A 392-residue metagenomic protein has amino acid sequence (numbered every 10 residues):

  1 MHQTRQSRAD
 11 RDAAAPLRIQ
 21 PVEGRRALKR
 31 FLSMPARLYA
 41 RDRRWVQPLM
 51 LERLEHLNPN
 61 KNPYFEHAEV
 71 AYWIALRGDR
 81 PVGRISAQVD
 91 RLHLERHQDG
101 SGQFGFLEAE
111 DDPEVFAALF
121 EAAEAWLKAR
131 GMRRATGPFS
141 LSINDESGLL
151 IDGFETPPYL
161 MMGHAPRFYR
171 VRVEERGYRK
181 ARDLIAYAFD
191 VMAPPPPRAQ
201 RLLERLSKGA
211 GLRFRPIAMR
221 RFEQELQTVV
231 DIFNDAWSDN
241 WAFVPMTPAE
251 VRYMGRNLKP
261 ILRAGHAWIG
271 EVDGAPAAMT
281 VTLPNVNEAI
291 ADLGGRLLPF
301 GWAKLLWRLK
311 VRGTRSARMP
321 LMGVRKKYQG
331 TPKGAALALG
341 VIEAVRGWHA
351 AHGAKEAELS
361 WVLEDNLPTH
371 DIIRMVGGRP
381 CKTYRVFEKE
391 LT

Functional and structural regions predicted by a protein language model:
H2-T4, D12-E55, E124: TRNA-binding/sensing appendages of the translation machinery
Q3-A14, G163-A242, H266: Acyltransferase donor/substrate-recognition loop-hinge adjacent to the catalytic core
P16-L17, F189-M192, E388-T392: Short beta-strand-to-coil "C-cap" segments at the C-terminal boundary of structured domains/repeats, marking
L28, P81, R91-L94, I143-D145 (+6 more regions): Flexible loop/turn segments at secondary-structure boundaries
P35-R77, A87-E95, P216, R221-V324: A conserved beta-strand-loop-helix scaffold within acyl/acetyltransferase catalytic domains
E95-G177, R182, L293-M375: Acyl-donor binding region in acyl/amide transferases
